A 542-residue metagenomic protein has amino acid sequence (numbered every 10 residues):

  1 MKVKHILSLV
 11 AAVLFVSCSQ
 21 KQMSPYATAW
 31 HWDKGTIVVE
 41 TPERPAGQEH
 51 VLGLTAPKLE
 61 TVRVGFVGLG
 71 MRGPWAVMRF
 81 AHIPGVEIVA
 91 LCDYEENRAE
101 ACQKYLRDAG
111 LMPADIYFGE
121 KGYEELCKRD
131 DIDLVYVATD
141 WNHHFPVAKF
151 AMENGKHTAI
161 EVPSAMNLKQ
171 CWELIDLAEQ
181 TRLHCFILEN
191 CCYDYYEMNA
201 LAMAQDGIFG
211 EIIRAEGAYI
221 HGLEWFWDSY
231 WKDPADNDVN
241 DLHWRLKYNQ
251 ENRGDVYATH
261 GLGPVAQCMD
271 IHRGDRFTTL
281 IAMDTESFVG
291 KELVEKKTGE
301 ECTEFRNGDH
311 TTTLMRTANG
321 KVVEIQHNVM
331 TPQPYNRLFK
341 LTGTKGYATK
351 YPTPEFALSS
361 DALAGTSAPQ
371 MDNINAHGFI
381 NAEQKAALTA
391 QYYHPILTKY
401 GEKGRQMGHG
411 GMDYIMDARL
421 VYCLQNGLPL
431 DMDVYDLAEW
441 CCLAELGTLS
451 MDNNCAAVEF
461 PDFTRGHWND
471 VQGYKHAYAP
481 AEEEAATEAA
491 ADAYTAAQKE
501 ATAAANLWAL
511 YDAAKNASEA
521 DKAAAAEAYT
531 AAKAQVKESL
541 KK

Functional and structural regions predicted by a protein language model:
K2-L9: Sec-dependent signal peptide recognition, specifically the positively charged N-region followed immediately by
V16-S17: C-terminal motif of bacterial Sec signal peptides marking the signal peptidase cleavage site
Q20-A109, V265: N-terminal Rossmann-like dinucleotide-binding module
M23-V38, P42-A46, L52, W75 (+4 more regions): C-terminal helical cap and adjacent loop that interface with cofactors, partners, or active-site loops
D115-I132: A structured beta-alpha segment of the ubiquitous adenosine-cofactor-binding alpha/beta core
L134, D140-W141, F145-Y193, G207: Beta-strand-loop-alpha-helix segment that lines the small-molecule cofactor/substrate pocket of alpha/beta enzymes
T181-F186, C191-F305, N454: Predominantly a Rossmann-like dinucleotide-binding segment in NAD(P)-dependent oxidoreductases
I325-Y335: Glycine-rich phosphate/pyrophosphate-binding beta-alpha loops
